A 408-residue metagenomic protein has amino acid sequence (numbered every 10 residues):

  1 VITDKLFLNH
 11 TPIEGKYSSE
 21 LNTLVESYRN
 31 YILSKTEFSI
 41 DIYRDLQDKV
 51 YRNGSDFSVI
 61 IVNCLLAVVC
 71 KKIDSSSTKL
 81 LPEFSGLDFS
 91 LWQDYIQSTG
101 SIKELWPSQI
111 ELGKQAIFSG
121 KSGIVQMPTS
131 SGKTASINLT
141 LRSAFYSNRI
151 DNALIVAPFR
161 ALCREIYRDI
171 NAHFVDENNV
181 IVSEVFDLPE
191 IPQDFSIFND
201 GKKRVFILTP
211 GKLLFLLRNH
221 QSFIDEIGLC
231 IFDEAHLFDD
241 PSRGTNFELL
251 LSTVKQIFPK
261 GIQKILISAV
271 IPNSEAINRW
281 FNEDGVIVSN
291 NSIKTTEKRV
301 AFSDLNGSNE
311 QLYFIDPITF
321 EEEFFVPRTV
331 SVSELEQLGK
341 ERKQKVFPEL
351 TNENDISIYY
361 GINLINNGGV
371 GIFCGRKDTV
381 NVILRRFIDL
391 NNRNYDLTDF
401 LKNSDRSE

Functional and structural regions predicted by a protein language model:
V1-L91, N363: N-terminal accessory nucleic-acid engagement/regulatory domains that precede and modulate ATP-driven motor cores
P82-Y95, L112, P128-S131, Y146-D200 (+4 more regions): Conserved C-terminal RecA-like helicase domain
S101-S119: N-terminal pre-P-loop "Q-motif" helix
K114-K121, S131-R149, D169, S252-Q256: Walker A/P-loop NTP-binding motif
V125-S131, A235-F238, S252-A276, W280 (+1 more regions): Conserved helicase ATPase motor motifs in RecA-like P-loop NTPase domains
A161-L162, L213-F215, L237-D240, P272-N273 (+1 more regions): Residues immediately C-terminal
F206, P210-L214, H220-K264: SF2 helicase catalytic motif II
Q263-F387: Conserved interdomain linker/interface between the two RecA-like ATPase lobes of SF2 helicase motors
